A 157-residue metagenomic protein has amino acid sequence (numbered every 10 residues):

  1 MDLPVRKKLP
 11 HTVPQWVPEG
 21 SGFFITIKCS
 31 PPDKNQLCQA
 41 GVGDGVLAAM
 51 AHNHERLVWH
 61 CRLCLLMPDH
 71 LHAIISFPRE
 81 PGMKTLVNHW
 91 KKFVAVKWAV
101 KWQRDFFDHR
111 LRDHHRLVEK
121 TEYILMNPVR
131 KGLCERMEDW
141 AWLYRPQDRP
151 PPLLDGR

Functional and structural regions predicted by a protein language model:
M1-R157: Short catalytic/metal-binding and nucleic-acid-binding patches
